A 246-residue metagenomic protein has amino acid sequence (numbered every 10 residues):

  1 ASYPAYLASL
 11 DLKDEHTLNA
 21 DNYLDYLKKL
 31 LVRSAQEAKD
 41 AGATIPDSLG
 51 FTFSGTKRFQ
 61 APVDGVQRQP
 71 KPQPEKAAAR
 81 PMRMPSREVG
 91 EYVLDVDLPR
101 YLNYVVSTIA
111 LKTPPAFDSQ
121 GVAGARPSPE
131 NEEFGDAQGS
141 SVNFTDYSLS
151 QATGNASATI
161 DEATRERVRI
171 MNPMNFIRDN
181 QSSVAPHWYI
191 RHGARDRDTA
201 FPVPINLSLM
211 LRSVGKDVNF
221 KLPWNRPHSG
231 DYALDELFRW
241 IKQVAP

Functional and structural regions predicted by a protein language model:
A1-D179: Accessory cap/linker subdomain of secreted extracellular hydrolases
Q181-V184: Extracellular/periplasmic catalytic domains that process cell-envelope and extracellular macromolecules
Y189-H192: Short beta-strand/loop motif that positions the catalytic acidic residue of the alpha/beta-hydrolase fold
A194-T199: Acidic catalytic loop of the alpha/beta-hydrolase fold
A200, P204-S208: Short, highly selective alpha-helical patches that border small-molecule cofactor pockets in redox/cofactor-processing
P202, S229, F238: Mobile, glycine-rich extracellular loop/lid and propeptide segments that shape or gate substrate/ligand access
R212-H228: Catalytic histidine neighborhood in serine/cysteine hydrolases with alpha/beta-hydrolase-type architecture
A233-P246: Catalytic active-site module of serine/aspartate enzymes centered on a nucleophile-bearing elbow/loop
